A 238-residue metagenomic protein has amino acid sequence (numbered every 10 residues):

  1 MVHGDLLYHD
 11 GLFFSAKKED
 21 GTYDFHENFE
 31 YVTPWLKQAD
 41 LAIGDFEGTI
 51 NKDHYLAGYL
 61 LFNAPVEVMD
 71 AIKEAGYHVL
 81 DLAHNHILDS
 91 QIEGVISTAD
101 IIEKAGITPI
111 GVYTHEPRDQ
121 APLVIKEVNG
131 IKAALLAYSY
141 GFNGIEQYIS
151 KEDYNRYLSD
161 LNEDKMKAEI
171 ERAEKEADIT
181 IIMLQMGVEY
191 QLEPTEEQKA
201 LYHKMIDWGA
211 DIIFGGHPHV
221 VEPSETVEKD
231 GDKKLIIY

Functional and structural regions predicted by a protein language model:
M1-Y238: Acidic, metal/ion-coordinating pockets
